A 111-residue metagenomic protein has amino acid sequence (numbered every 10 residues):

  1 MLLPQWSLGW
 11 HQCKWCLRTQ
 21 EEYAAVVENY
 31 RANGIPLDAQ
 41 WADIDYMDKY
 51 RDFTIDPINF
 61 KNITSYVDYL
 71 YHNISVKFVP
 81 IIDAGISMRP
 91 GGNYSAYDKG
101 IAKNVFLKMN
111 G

Functional and structural regions predicted by a protein language model:
M1-G111: Catalytic-domain carbohydrate-binding cleft regions of carbohydrate-active enzymes
